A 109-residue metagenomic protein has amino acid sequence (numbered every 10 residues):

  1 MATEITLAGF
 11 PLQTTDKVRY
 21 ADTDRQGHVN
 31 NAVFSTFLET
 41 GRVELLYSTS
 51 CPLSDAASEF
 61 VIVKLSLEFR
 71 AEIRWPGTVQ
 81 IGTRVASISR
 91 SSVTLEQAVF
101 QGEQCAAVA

Functional and structural regions predicted by a protein language model:
M1-T14, F69, I73-T78, V85-A109: HotDog/MaoC-like acyl-thioester-processing domains
A2-K64: Hot-dog-fold acyl-thioester-processing enzymes
V63, T78-Q80: Short Pro/Gly-enriched beta-strand edge/turn motifs at strand-loop
